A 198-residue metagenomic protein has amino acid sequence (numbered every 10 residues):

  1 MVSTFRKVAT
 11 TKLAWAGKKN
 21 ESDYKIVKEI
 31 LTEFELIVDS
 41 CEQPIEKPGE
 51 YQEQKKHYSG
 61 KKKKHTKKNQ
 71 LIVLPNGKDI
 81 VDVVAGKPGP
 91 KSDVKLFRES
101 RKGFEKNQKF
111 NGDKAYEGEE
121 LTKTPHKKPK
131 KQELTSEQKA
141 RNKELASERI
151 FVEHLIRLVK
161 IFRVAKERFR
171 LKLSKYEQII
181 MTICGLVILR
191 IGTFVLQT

Functional and structural regions predicted by a protein language model:
M1-T198: Short, well-ordered secondary-structure "scaffold" segments embedded in the functional core of diverse domains
